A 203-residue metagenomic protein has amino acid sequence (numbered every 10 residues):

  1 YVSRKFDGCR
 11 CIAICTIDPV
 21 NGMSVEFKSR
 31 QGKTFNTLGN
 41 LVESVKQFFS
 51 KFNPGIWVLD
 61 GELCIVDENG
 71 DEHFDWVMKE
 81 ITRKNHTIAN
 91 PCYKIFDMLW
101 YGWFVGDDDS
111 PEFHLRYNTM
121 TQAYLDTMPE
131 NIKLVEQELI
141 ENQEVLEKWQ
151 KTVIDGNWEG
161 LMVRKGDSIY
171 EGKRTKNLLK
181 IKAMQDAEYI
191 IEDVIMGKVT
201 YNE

Functional and structural regions predicted by a protein language model:
Y1-E130: Covalent nucleotidyltransferase
S3, K51, I181-M184, N202-E203: Generic marker of residues within folded, mature protein domains
D7-D18, E188-E203: Catalytic nucleophile-His microenvironment captured as a short glycine-rich beta-strand/loop that brackets
G32, L38, G61, G70 (+5 more regions): Glycine-centered flexibility motif
W100-W103, L125, I154, I195-V199: Hydrophobic/aromatic-lined pockets within catalytic cores
F104-D109, G172-N177, Y201-E203: A short secondary-structure junction signal
L134-E188, D193-M196: Amphipathic alpha-helical
